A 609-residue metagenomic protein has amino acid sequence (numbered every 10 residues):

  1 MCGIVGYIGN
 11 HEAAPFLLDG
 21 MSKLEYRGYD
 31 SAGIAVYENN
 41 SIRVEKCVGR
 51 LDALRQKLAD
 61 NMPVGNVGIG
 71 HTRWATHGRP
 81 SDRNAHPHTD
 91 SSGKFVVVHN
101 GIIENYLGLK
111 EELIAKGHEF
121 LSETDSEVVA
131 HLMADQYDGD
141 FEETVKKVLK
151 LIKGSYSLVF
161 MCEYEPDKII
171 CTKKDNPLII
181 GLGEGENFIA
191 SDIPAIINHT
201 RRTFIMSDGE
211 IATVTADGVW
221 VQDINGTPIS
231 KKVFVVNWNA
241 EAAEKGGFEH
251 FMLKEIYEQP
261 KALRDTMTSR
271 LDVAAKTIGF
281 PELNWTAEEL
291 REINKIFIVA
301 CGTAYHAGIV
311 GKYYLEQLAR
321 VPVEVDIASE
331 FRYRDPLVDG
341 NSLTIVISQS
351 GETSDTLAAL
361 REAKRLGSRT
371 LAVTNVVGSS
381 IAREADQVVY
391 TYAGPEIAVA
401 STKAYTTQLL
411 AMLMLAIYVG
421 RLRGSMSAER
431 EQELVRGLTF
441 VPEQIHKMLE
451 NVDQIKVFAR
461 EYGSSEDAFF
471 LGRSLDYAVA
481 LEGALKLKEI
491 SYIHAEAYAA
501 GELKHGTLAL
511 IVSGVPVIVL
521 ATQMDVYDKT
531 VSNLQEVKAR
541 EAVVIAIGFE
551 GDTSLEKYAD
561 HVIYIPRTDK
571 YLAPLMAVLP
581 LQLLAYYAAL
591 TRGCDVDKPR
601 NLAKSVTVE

Functional and structural regions predicted by a protein language model:
M1-E249, K261-N294, Y333, A428 (+3 more regions): Conserved short alpha-helical segments that host acidic/polar catalytic motifs at enzyme active sites
N66, G70-R83, A274-A287, G311-I347 (+1 more regions): Glycine-rich oxoanion-binding loops at beta->alpha junctions
P87-T89, M161, I170-C171, T203-F204 (+13 more regions): Replace "in large, NTP-powered and nucleic-acid-processing enzymes" with "in large, NTP-powered factors and other
I152-E186, F458, G463-E489, V526 (+1 more regions): Acidic/histidine-rich
I179-F204, S329-A363, K504-K538, T568-Q582 (+1 more regions): Glycine-rich, anion-gripping cofactor-binding loops and their flanking helix/strand elements in enzyme active sites
G226, M252, V543, E556-Y558 (+1 more regions): Generic C-terminus detector
Q259-L263, M267-F297, V377, Q387-P516 (+1 more regions): Active-site phosphate/pyrophosphate-binding segments
E288-E433, G437-F440, L520-I563, L584: Glycine-rich phosphate-binding loops that contact phosphosugars or nucleotide phosphates
